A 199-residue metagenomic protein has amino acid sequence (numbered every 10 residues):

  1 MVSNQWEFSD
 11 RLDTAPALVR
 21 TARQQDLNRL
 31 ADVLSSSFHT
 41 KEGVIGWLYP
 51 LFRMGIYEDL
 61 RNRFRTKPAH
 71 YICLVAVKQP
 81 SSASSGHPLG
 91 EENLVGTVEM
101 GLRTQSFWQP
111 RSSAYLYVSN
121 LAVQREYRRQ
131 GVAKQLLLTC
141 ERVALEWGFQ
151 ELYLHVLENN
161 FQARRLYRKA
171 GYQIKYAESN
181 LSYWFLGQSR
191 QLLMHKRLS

Functional and structural regions predicted by a protein language model:
V2-D13, T21-N28, D32-E126, L137-T139 (+3 more regions): Acetyl-CoA-dependent GNAT
Q124-E126, Q130, E158-N159: Active-site acidic-Proline motif in GNAT/NAT acetyltransferases
R128, L145, R168: Short polybasic/polar patches that bind polyanions
Q130, W147-Q150: Short coil/turn segments at alpha/beta junctions that flank glycine-rich nucleotide-binding fingerprints
G131-A133, G171: Conserved phosphate-binding and hydrolysis motifs of nucleotide-dependent enzymes
Q150-Y153, L157-R164, R168-S199: C-terminal "cap" of GNAT-fold acetyltransferases
